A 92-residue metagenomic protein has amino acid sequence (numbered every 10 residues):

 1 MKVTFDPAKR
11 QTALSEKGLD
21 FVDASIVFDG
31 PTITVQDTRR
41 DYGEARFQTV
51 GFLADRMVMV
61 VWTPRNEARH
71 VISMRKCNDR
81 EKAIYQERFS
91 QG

Functional and structural regions predicted by a protein language model:
M1-G92: Ribonuclease/tRNase effector modules and their secretory precursors
